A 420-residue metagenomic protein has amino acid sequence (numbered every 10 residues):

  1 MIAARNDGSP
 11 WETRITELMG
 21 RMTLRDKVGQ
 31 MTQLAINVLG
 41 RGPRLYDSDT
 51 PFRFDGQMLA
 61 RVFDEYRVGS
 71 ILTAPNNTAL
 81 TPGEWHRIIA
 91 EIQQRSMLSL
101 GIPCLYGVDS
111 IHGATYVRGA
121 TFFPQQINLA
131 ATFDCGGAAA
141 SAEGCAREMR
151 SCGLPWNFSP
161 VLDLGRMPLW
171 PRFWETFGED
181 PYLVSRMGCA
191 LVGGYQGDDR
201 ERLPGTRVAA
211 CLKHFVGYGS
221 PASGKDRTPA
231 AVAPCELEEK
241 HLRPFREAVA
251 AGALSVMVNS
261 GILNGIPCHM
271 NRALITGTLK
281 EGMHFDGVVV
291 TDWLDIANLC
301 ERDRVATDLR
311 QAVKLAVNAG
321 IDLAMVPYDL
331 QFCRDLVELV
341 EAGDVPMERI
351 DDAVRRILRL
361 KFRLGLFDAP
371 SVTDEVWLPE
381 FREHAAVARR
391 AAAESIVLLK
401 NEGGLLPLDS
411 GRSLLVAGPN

Functional and structural regions predicted by a protein language model:
M1-N420: Glycoside hydrolase catalytic-domain context in secreted enzymes
